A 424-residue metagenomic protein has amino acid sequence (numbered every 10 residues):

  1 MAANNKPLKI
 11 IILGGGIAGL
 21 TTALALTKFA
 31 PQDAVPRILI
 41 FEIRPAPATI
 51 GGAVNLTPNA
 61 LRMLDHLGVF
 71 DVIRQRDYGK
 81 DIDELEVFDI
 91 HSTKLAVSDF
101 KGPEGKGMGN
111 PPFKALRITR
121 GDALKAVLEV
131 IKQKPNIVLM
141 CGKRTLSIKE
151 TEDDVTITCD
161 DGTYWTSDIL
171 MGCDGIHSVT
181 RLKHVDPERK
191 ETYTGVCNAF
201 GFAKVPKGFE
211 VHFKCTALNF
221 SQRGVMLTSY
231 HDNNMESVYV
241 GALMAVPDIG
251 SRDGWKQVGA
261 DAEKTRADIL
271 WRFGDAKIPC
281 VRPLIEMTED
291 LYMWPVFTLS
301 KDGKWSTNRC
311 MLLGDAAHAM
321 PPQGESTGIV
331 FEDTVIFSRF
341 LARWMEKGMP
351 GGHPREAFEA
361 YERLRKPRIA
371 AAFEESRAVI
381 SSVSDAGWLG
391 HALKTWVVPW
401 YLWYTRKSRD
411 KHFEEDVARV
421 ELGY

Functional and structural regions predicted by a protein language model:
M1-I10, K28-Q32: Extreme N-terminal leader/targeting segments of oxidoreductases
P7, I12-A25, F41-R44, M171-G172 (+3 more regions): Conserved mid-domain beta->alpha element of the FAD-binding
K9, R37, S237: Residues at the starts of beta-strands that form the adenosine-phosphate
L24-K28, E129, L182-V185, R339 (+1 more regions): Short, well-ordered alpha-helices that flank and scaffold nucleotide-derived cofactor binding pockets
T27-G52: Glycine-rich FAD pyrophosphate-binding loop
I50-V130, V383, G390: Active-site-adjacent segment of FAD-dependent monooxygenases/related oxidoreductases
K94, K114, I118, K125-E289: Conserved FAD-binding catalytic core of PHBH/FMO-like flavoproteins
A378-D416: Alpha-helical membrane-targeting segments
